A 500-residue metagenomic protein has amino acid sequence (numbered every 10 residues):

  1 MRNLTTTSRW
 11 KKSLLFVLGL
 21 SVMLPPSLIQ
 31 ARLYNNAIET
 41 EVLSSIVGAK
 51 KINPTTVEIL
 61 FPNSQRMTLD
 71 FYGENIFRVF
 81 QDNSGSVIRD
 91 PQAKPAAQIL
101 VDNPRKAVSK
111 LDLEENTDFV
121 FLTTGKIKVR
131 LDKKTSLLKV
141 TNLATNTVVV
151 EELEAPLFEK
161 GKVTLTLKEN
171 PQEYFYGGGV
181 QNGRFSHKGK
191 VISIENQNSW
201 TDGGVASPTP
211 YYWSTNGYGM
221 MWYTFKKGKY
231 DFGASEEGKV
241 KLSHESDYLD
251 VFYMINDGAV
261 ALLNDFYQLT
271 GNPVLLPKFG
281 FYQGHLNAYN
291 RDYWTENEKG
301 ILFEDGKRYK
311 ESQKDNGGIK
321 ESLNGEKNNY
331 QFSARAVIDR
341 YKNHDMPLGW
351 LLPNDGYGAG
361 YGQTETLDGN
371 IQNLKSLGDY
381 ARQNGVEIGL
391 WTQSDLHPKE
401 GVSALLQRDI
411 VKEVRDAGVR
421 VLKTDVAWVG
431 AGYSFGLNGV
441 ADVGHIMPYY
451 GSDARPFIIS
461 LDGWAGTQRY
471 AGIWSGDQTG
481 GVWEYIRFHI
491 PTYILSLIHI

Functional and structural regions predicted by a protein language model:
N3-L15: Bacterial N-terminal signal peptides that target proteins for export
F16-P25: Bacterial N-terminal signal peptides
Q30-H285, G317-N324, Y330-A334, I338-D339 (+2 more regions): N-terminal accessory segment at the very beginning of proteins
A93-L100, P347-L497: Aromatic- and carboxylate-enriched substrate-binding clefts and catalytic-loop regions of carbohydrate-active enzymes
V205-T209, W213-K239, S243-M254, L276-E298 (+3 more regions): Active-site-proximal substrate-binding groove within the catalytic cores of carbohydrate-active enzymes
P273, A288-D315, K342-H344, Y380-V386 (+1 more regions): Substrate-binding cleft and catalytic face of glycoside hydrolase catalytic domains, especially the flexible beta-alpha
G300-I319, Y357-T366, V421: Aromatic- and acidic-residue-enriched carbohydrate-binding clefts of CAZyme catalytic domains
S333-N354: Catalytic domains of carbohydrate-active enzymes, especially glycoside hydrolases
